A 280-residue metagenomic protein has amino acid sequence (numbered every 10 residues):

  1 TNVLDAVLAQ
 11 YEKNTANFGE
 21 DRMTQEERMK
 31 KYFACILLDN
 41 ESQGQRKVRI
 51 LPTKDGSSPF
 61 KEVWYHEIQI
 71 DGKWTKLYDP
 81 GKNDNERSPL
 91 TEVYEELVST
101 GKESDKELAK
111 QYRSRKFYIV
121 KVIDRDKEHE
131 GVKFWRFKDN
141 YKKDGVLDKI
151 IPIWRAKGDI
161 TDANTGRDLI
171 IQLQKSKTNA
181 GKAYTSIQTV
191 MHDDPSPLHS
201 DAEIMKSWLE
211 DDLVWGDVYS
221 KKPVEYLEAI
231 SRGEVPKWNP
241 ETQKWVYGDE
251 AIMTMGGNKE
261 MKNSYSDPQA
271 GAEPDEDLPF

Functional and structural regions predicted by a protein language model:
T1-T161, D217, K221-K237, T242-W245 (+1 more regions): OB-fold ssDNA-binding interfaces and closely related basic DNA-contact patches used across DNA replication/repair
E92, S266-F280: Short acidic, low-complexity intrinsically disordered linear motifs used for protein-protein interactions
F134-M205: Extended serine/threonine-enriched, polar tracts that run as long, contiguous segments within proteins
D159, E260, S264, A272-P274: Intrinsic disorder/low-complexity signature
L198-D267, P279: Long, highly charged low-complexity segments enriched in Glu/Asp and Lys/Arg with interspersed Ser/Thr
